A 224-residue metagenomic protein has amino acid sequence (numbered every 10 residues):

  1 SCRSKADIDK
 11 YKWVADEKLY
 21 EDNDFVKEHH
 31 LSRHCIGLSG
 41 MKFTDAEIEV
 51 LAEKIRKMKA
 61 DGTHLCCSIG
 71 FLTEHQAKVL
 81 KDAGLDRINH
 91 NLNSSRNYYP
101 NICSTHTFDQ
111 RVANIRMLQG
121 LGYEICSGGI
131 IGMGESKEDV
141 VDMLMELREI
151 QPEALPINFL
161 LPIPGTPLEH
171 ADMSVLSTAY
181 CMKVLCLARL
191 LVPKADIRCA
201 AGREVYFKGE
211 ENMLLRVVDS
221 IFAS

Functional and structural regions predicted by a protein language model:
S1-K18: Canonical Radical SAM [4Fe-4S] cluster-binding loop centered on the CxxxCxxC motif and its immediate flanking residues
R3, D7, C35-E47, Y98-Y99 (+1 more regions): Glycine-rich, proline-tolerant flexible connector loops at the mouths of alpha/beta enzymes
A15-H30: Alpha-helical scaffold segments that flank or form the walls of functional sites
Y20-N23, L51-I55, A77, V112-I115 (+3 more regions): Generic structural signal for well-ordered alpha-helices, preferentially at hydrophobic/aromatic core positions
H29-I115, G120-L121, M133-G134, R198-A201: Conserved SAM/AdoMet-binding glycine-rich loop
A60-D61, R148-S224: Auxiliary Fe-S-binding modules of radical SAM enzymes
T73-D82, M133-R148, E204-R216: Catalytic cores of alpha/beta
I102-L161: Aromatic-anchored, glycine/proline-accented short structural segments that stabilize local strand-turns or short
